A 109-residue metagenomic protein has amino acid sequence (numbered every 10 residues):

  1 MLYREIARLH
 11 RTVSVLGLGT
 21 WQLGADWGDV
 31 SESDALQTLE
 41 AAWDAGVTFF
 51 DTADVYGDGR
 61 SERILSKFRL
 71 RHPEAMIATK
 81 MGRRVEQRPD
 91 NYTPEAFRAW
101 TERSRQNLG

Functional and structural regions predicted by a protein language model:
M1-M76: N-terminal binding-site loop/beta-alpha segment at the start of enzyme catalytic domains that lines or forms
W21-S33, M81-R98: Active-site mouth loops of central-metabolism enzymes
A25, H72-A78, A99-N107: Short, Lys/Arg-enriched charge-dense amphipathic segments
E40, R88-G109: Glycine/proline-rich, positively charged, aromatic-decorated active-site loop/lid region on the catalytic face
I64-K67, K80, A96-R103: Generic beta-strand or strand-like secondary-structure segments
